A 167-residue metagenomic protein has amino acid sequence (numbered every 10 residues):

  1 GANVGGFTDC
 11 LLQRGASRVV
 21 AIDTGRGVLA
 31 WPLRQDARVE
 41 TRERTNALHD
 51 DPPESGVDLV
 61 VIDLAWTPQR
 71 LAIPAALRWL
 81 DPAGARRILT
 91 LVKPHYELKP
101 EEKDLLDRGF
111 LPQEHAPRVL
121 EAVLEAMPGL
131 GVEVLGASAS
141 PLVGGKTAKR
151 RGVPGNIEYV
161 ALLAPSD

Functional and structural regions predicted by a protein language model:
N3-F7: Residues at the N-terminus of the alpha-helix immediately C-terminal to the conserved SAM/SAH-binding loop
C10-R18, A85: Conserved S-adenosyl-L-methionine
S17-L71: S-adenosyl-L-methionine
R70-L89: A short glycine-rich, Lys/Arg-flanked "PGG" loop and its adjoining helix->strand segment in the class I
P94-P112: Short, glycine-/aromatic-enriched active-site segment of Class I SAM-dependent methyltransferases
H115-L130: Short alpha-helix
V132-L142: Conserved S-adenosyl-L-methionine
T147-D167: Core SAM-dependent methyltransferase catalytic element
